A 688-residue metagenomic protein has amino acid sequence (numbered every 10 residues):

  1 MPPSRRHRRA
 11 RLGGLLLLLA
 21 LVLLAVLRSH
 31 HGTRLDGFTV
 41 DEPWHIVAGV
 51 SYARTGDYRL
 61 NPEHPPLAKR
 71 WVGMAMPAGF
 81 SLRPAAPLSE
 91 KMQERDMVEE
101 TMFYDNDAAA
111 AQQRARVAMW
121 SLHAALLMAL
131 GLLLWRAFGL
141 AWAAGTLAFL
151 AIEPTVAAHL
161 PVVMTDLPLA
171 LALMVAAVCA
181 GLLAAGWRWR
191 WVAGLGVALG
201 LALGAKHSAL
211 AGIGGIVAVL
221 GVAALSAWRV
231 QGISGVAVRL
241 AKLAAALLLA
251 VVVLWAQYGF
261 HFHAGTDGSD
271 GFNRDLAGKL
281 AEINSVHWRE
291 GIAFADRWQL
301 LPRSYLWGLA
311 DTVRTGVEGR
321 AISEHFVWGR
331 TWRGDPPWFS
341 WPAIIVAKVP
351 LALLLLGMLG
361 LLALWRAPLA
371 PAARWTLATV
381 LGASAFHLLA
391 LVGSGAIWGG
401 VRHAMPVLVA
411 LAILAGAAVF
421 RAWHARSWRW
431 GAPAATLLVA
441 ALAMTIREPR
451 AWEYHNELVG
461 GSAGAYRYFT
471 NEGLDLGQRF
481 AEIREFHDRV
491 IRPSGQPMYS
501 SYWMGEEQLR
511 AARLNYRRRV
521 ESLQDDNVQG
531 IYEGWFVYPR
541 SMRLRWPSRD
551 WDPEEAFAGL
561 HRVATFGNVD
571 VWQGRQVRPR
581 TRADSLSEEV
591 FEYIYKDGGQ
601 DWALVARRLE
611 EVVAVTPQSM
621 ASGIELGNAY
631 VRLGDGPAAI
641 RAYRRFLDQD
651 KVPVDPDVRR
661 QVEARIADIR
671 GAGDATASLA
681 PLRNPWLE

Functional and structural regions predicted by a protein language model:
M1, L17-L21, G214-G221, L243-V252 (+5 more regions): Signature aromatic-anchored transmembrane alpha helix within multi-pass, membrane-resident enzymes that catalyze glycan
R5, H287-E290, F294, I322-S323 (+2 more regions): C-terminal luminal/periplasmic domains and tails of membrane-associated envelope-modifying transferases
V22, G145-T146, V197, M358-L359 (+2 more regions): Transmembrane alpha-helix segments characteristic of polytopic inner-membrane glycan-assembly/cell-envelope
V40, A115-A125, A144-I152, V156-V175 (+3 more regions): Multi-pass, polyprenyl lipid-linked donor-dependent membrane glycosyltransferases
Y58-W120, D267-D335: Interfacial juxtamembrane loops and adjacent helix segments that form the catalytic/substrate-binding surfaces
A129-L133, P168-A185, A198-L199, A410-A417: Specific aromatic-rich, kink-prone transmembrane helix
L130, I344, V349-R374, W428: Hydrophobic, aromatic-rich transmembrane alpha-helices and their immediate juxtamembrane boundary segments
R136-A137, A176-V192, A224-A227: Membrane-interface transmembrane helices that cradle and orient dolichyl/undecaprenyl
